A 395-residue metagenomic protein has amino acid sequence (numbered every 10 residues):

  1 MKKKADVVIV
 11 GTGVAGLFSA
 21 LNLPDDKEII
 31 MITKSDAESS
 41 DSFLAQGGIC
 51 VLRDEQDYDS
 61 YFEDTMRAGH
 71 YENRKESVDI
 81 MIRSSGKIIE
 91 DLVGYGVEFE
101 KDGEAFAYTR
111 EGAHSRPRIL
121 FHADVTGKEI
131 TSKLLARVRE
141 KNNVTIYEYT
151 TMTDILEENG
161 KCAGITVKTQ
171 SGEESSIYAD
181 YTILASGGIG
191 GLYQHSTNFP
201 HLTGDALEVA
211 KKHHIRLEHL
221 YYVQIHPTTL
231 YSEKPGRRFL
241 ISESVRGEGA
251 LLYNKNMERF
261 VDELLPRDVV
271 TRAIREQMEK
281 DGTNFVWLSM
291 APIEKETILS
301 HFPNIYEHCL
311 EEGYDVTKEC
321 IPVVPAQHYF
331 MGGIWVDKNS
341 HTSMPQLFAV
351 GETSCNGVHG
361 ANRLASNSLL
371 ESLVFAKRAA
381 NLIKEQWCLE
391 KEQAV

Functional and structural regions predicted by a protein language model:
K2-A5, G172-Y181, S343-M344: Core beta-strand elements of the Rossmann-like FAD/NAD(P) dinucleotide-binding domain in flavoenzyme oxidoreductases
V7-M31: N-terminal Rossmann-like FAD-binding beta1-loop-alpha1 element of flavoenzymes
V8-V10, I177-G187, F348: Short hydrophobic core segments
P24-Q46: Glycine-rich FAD pyrophosphate-binding loop
A37, V209, I215-I321, L382: An anion/pyrophosphate-binding glycine-rich loop and adjacent beta-alpha core in soluble alpha-beta enzymes
C50-M81: Glycine-rich active-site loop/strand segments that organize a redox cofactor
V93-E174, A185, L230-S232, L252: Conserved redox-cofactor binding core of oxidoreductases
Y181-P235, F239, L369, L373: Glycine-rich loop(s) and the adjacent beta-strand/alpha-helix scaffold that form part
